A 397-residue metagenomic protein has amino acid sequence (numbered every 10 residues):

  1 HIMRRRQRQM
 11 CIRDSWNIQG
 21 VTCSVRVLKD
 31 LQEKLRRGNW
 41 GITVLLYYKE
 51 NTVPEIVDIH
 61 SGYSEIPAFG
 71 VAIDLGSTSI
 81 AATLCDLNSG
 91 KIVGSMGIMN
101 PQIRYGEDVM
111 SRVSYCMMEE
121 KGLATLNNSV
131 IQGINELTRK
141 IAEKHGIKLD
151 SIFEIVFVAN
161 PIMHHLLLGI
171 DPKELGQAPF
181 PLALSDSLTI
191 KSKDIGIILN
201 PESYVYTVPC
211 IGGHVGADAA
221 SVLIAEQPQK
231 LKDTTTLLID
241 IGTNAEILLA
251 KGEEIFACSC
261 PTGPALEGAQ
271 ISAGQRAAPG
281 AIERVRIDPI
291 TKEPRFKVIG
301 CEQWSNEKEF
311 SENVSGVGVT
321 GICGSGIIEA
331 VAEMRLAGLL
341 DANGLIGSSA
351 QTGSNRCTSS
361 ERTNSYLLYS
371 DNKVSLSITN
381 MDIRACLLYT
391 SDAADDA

Functional and structural regions predicted by a protein language model:
H1-R8, I12-D14, Y389-A397: Single conserved hydrophobic/aromatic residue that forms the stacking wall/gate of nucleotide- or nucleobase-binding
R5-Q9, R13-L168, K173-Q177, Y206 (+1 more regions): N-terminal glycine/serine-rich phosphate-binding loop of ATP-dependent small-molecule kinases, especially carbohydrate
I73-S77, A82-D108, K173-T189, S221 (+2 more regions): Glycine-rich phosphate-binding loop of actin/hexokinase-like ATP-binding domains
D108-L123, L199-Y206, S370-A385: Gly-rich Lys/Arg/Thr-decorated short loops/hinges at beta-loop-alpha junctions or inter-strand turns that position
E120-N128, P209-V215, L237, A269-S272 (+3 more regions): Hydrophobic alpha-helical scaffolding
L184-E226: Active-site neighborhood for divalent-cation/phosphate handling
T320-G338: P-loop NTPase catalytic cores that bind/hydrolyze ATP
R335-S391: A contiguous, well-structured pocket-lining segment that forms one wall/lid of small-molecule binding clefts in soluble
